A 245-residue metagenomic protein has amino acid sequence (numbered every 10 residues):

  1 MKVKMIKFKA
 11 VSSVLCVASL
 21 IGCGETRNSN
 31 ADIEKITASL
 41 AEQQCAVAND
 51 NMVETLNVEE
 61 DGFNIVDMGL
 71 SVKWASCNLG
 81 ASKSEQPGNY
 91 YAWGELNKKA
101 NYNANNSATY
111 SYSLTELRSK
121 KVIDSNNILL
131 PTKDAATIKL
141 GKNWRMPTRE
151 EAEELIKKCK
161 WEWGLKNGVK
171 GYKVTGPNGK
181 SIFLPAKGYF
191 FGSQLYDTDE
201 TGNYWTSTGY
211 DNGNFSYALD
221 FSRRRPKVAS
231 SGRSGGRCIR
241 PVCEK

Functional and structural regions predicted by a protein language model:
K2-S12: Bacterial N-terminal signal peptides that target proteins for export
C16-A18: Repetitive helical segments and hydrophobic/amphipathic motifs
I21-G22: C-terminal motif of bacterial Sec signal peptides marking the signal peptidase cleavage site
T26-R27, W74: Hydrophobic single-pass membrane-insertion segments
R27-A41: Short, low-complexity, disordered segments immediately C-terminal to signal peptides in bacterial exported proteins
C45-N57: Intrinsically disordered, low-complexity repeat and linker tracts
V58-D61, D67, V72-K245: C-terminal, surface-exposed recognition/capping segments
